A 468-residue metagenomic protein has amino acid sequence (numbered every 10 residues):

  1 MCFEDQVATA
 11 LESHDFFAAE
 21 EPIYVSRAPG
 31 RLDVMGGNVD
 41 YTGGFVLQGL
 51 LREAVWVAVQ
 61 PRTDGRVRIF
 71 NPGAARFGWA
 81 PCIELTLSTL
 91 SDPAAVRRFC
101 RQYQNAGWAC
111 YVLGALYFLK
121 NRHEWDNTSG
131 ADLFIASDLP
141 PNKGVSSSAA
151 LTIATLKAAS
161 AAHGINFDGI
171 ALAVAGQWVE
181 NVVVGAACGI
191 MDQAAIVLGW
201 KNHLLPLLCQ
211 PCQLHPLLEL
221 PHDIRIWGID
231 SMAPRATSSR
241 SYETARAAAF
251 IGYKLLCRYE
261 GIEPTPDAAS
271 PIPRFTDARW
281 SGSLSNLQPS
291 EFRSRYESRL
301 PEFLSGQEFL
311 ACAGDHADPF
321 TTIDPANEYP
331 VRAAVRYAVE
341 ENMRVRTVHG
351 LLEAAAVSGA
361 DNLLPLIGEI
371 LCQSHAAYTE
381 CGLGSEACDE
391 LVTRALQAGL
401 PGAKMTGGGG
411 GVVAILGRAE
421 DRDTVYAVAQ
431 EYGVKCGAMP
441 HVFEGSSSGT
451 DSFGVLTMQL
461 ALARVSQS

Functional and structural regions predicted by a protein language model:
M1-R31, M35, W56-G107, F118 (+2 more regions): C-terminal nucleotide
R31-D40, A136-T155, G399-A414: Glycine/serine-rich anion-binding loops at beta->alpha junctions that coordinate negatively charged ligand groups
L50-E53, V145-I165, A414-G417: DPxDG-like acidic metal-binding loop motif
F70, T128-S137, F167-W178, L366-I370 (+2 more regions): Beta-strand segments within the central parallel beta-sheet cores of soluble alpha/beta enzyme folds
P93-R98, L116-Y117, H123-P140: Glycine- and acidic-rich phosphate- and metal-coordinating loops
R122-G130, A159-A175, A419-C436: Phosphate-handling active-site elements
N166-L214, E380, D389, A403-T406 (+1 more regions): Alpha/beta catalytic cores of group-transfer enzymes, especially the acyltransferase/condensing modules of polyketide
